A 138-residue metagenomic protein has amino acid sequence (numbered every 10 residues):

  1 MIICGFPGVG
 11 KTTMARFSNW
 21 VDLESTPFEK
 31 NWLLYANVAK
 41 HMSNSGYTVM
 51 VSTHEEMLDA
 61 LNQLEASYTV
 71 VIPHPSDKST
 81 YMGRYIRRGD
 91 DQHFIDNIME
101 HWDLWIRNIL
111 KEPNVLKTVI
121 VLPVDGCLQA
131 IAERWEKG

Functional and structural regions predicted by a protein language model:
M1-G138: Catalytic phosphate/metal-binding cores of nucleic-acid and nucleotide-processing enzymes, i.e., regions that mediate
